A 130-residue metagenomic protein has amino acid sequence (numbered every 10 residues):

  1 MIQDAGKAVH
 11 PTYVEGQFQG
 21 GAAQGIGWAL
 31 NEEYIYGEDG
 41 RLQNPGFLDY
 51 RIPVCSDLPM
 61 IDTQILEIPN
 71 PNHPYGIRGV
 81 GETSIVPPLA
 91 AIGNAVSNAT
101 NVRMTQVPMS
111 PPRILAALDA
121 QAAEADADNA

Functional and structural regions predicted by a protein language model:
M1-A130: Cofactor-binding beta-sheet edge motifs in enzyme active sites
